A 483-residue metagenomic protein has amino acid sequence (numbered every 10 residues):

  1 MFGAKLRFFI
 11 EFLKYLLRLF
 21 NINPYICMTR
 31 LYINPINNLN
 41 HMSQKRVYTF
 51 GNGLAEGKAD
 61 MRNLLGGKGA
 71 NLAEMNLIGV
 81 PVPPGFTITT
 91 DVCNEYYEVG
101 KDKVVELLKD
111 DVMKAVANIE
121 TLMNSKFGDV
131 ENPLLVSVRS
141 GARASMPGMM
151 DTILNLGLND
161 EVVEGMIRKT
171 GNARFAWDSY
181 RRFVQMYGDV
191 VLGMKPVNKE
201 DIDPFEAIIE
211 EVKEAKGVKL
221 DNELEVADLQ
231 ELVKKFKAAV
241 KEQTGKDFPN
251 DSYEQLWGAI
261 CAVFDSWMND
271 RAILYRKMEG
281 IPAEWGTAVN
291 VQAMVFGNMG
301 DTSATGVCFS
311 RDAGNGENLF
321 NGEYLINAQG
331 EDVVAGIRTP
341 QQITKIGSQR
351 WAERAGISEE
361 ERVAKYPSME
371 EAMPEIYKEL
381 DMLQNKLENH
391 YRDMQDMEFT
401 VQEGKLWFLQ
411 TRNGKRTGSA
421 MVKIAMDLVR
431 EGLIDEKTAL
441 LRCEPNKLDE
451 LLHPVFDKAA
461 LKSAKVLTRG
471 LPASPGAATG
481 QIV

Functional and structural regions predicted by a protein language model:
L6, E11-N38: Short, positively charged and aromatic/hydrophobic N-terminal segments
M42-K465: Nucleotide/phosphate-binding sheet-loop regions of phosphoryl- and nucleotidyl-transfer enzymes
P472-V483: Long, structured protein-protein interaction/assembly regions in large complexes
